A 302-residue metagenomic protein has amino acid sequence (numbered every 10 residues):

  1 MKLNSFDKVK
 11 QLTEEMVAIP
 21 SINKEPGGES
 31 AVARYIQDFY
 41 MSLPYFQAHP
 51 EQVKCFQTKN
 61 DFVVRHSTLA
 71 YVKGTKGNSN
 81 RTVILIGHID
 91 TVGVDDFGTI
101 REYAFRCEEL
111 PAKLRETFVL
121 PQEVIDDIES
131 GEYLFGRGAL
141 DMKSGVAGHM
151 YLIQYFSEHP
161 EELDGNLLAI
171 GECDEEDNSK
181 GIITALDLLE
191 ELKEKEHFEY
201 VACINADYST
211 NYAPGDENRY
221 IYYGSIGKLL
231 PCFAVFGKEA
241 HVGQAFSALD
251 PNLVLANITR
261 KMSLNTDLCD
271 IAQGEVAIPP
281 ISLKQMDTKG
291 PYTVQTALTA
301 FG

Functional and structural regions predicted by a protein language model:
K2-L134, E161-G165: Acidic/His- and Gly-rich active-site-bordering loop/insert found across diverse amide/peptide-bond hydrolases
D7-Q11, S30-R34, K143, A147-M150 (+2 more regions): A structural signal for well-ordered alpha-helical segments within the folded catalytic domains of diverse enzymes
K8-E15, I19, Y35, F39-L43 (+3 more regions): Generic non-transmembrane alpha-helical segments
N23, E175-D177, E239-G243: A generic structural motif
H49, R137-S144, G243-P251: Short alpha-helix boundary/capping segments
K54-C55, V63-K73, I153-Y155, D187-L189 (+2 more regions): Short alpha-helical segments and helix-capping/turn motifs at coil-helix boundaries
E129, Y133-G224: Acidic/histidine-rich catalytic neighborhood of metal-dependent amide-processing enzymes
E191-G302: Midchain, well-structured core segments that form catalytic/ion-binding scaffolds
